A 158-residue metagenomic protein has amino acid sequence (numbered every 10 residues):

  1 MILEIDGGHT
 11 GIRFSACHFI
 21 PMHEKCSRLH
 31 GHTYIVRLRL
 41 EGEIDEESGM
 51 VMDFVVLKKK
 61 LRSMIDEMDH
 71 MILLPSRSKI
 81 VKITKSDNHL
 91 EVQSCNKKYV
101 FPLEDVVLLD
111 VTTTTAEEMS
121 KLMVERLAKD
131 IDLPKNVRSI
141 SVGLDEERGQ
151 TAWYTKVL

Functional and structural regions predicted by a protein language model:
M1-L158: Charge-rich, low-complexity N-terminal segments
